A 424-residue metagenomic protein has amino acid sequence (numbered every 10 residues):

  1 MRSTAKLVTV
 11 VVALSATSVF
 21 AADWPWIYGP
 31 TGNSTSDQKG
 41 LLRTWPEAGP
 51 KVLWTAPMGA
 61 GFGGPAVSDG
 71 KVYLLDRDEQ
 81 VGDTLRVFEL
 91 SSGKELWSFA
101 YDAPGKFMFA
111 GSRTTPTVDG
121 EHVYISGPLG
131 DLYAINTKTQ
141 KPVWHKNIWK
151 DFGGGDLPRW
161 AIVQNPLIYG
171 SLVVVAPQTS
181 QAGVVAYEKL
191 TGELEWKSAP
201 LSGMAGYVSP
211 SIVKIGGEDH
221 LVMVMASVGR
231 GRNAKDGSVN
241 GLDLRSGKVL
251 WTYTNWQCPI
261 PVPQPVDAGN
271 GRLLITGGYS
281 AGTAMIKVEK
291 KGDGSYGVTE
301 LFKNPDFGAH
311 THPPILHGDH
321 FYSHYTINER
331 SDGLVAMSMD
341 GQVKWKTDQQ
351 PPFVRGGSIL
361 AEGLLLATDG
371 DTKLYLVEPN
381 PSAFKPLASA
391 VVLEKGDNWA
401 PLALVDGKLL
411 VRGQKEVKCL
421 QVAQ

Functional and structural regions predicted by a protein language model:
M1-A5: N-terminal secretory signal peptides that target proteins for export/translocation
K6-S18: Bacterial N-terminal signal peptides
F20-Q424: Noncatalytic, solvent-exposed loop/strand surfaces of beta-propeller-type extracellular/periplasmic domains
